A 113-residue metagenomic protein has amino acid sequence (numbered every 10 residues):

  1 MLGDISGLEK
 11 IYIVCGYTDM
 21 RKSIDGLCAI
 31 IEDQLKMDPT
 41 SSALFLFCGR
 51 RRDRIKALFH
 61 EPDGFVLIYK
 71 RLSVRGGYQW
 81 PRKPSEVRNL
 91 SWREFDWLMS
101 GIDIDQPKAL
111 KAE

Functional and structural regions predicted by a protein language model:
M1-E113: Polybasic/polar functional segments that serve as interface/processing modules
